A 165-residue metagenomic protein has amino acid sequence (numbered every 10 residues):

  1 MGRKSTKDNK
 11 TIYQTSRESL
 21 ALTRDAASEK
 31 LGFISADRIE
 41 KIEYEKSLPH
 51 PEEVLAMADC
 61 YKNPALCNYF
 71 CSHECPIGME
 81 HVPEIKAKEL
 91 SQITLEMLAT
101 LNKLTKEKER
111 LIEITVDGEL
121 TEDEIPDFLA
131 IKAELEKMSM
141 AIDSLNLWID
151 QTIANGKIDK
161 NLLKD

Functional and structural regions predicted by a protein language model:
M1-S19: A short, Lys/Arg-rich alpha-helix, primarily the initiator
S19-K41: Short alpha-helical DNA-recognition segment
L31, I42-E43, E53, Y61: DNA major-groove recognition helix of helix-turn-helix
E52-F70: DNA major-groove recognition helix of helix-turn-helix/homeodomain DNA-binding modules
F70-T100, T152-D165: Short, charged recognition helix plus adjacent turn of helix-turn-helix-like nucleic-acid-binding domains
K86-E89, K106-D127: Acidic, glycine-anchored loop motifs typical of Ca2+
L95-T105, L129-D143: Generic structural signal for well-ordered, non-transmembrane alpha-helical segments in soluble/cytosolic regions
